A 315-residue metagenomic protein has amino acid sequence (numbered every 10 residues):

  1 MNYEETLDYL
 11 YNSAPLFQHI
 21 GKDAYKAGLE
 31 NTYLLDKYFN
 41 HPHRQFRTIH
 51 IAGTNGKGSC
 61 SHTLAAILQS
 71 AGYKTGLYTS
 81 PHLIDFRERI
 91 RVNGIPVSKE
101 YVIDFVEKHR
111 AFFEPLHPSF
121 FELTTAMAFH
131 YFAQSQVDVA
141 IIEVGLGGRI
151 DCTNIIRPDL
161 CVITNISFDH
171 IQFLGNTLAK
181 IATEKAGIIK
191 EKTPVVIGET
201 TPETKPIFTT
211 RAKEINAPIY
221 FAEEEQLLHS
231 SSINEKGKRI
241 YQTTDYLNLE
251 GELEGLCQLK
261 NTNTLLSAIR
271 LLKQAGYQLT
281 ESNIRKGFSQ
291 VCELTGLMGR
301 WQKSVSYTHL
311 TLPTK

Functional and structural regions predicted by a protein language model:
M1-G53, C60-H62, A66-A71: Short functional linear segments
K22-L29, Y33-Q45, S70-I156, L174: ATP-dependent carboxylate-amine ligase catalytic core
I51-G58, T164, T308: Conserved adenylation A10 loop of the ANL superfamily
L64, A128, F208, A212: Aromatic/hydrophobic pocket-lining residues that form π-stacking "cages" and hydrophobic walls in ligand
T75, L253-L265, T295-G299: Short glycine/threonine-rich catalytic loop with a Thr-x-Gly-x-Asp
G94, T243-Y246, Y307: Residue-level detection of beta-strand-connecting loop/turn positions
E143, L160-N248, T262-K286: Acidic, Mg2+-coordinating active-site environments of NTP-dependent enzymes
T308-T314: Conserved small/polar residues in nucleotide/adenosyl-binding loops
